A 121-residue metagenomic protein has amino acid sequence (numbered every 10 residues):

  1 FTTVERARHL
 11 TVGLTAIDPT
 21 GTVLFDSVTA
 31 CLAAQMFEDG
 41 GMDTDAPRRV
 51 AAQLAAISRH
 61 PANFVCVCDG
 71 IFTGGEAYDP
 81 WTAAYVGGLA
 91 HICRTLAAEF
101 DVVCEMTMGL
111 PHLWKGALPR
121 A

Functional and structural regions predicted by a protein language model:
F1-Q35, D43-T44: Conserved nucleotide-sensing/catalytic segment adjacent to the nucleotide-binding pocket in NTP-handling enzymes
A30-A121: Replace "adjacent to P-loop NTPase cores in ATP/GTP-dependent enzymes" with "adjacent to NTP-binding cores
